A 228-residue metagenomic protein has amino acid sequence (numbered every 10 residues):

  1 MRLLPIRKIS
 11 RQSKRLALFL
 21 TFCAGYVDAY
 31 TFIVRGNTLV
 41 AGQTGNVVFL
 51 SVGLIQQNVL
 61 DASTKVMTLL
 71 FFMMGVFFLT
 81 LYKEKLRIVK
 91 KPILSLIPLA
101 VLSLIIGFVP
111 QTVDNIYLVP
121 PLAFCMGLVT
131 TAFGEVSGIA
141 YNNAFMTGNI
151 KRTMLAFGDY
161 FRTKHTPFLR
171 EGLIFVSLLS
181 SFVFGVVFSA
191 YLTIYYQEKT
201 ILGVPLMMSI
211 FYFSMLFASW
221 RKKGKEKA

Functional and structural regions predicted by a protein language model:
M1-Q12, K227: Short, Lys/Arg-rich, polar N-terminal cytosolic tail immediately upstream of the first transmembrane signal-anchor
R11-A41: Pair of pore-lining "gating" transmembrane helices in MFS-fold secondary transporters
T44-S51, T68, L122-V183: Substrate-agnostic recognition of the 12-TM MFS/MFS-like secondary transporter fold
G75-V89, T193: Helix-to-loop junctions at the C-terminal end of transmembrane segments in multipass secondary transporters
V76, F182-A190: Glycine/proline-centered helix-kink
E84-P98, E198-T200: Cytoplasmic membrane-interface "Motif A"-like loop-to-helix N-cap segments of 12-TM Major Facilitator Superfamily
I93-I105, P205: Structural signature of the two symmetry-related core transmembrane helices
A100-D114, M215-S219: C-terminal ends and interior cores of transmembrane alpha-helices in multi-pass membrane transporters/permeases
